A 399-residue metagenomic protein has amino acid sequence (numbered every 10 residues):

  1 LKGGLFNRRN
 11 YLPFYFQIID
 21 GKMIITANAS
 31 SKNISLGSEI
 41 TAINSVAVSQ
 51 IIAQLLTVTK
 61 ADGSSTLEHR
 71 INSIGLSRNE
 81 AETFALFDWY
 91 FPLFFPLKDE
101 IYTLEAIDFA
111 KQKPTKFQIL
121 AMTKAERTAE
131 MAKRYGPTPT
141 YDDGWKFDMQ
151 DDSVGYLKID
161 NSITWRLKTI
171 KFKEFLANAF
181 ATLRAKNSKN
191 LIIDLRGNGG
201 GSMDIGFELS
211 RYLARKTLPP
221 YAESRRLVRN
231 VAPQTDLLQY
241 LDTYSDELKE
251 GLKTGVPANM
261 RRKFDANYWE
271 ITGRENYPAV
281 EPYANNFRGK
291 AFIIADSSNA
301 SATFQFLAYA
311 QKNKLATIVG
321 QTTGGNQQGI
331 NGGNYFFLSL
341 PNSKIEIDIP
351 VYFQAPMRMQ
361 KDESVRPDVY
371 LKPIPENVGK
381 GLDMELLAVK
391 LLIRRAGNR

Functional and structural regions predicted by a protein language model:
L1-R226, T235-T243, K290, T322 (+4 more regions): Flexible, low-complexity junctional segments that flank or bridge functional domains
D151, E208, R215-I271, A279-P282: A substrate-binding/cap region within the structured catalytic cores of diverse enzymes
F172-L176, N276-P278, A302-T303: Amphipathic coiled-coil/heptad-repeat helices and related helical stalk/stem segments that mediate oligomerization
T182, A279-P282, A308-Q311: Mature extracellular/periplasmic domains of secretome proteins
L248-E250, P257-M260, F264-T272, S297-N299 (+5 more regions): Cysteine-dependent hydrolase recognition
V280-I294: Short, conserved helix/loop micro-motifs enriched in His/Cys and acidic residues
K290-K312, A316-Q328: Extended C-terminal subregions enriched in glycine
S364-R366: Alpha-helical coiled-coil scaffolding segments
